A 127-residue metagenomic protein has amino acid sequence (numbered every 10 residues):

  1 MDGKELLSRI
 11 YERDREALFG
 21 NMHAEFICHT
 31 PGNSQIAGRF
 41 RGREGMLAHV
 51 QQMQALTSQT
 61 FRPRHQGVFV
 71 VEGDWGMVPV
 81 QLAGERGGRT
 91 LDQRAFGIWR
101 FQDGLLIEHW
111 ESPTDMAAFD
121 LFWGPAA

Functional and structural regions predicted by a protein language model:
M1-A127: C-terminal and inter-domain tail/linker signature
